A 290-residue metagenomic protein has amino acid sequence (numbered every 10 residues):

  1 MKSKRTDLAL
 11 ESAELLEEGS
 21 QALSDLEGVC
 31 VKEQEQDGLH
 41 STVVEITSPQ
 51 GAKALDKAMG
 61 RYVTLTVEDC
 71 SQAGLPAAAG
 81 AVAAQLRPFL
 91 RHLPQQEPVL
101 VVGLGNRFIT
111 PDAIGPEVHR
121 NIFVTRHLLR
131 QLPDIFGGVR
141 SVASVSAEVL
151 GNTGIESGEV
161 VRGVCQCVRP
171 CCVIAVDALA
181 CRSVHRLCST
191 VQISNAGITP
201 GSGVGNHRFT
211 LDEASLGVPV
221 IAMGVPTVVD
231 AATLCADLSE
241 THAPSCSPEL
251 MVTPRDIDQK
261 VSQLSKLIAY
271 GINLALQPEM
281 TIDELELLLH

Functional and structural regions predicted by a protein language model:
M1-M59: N-terminal amphipathic/basic leader segments beginning at the initiator methionine
G51-H92: An N-terminal, well-structured beta->alpha segment
G60, A73, A77, A81 (+5 more regions): Conserved active-site and cofactor/substrate-binding residues in soluble primary-metabolism enzymes
T64-E68, P98-I109, S144-E148: Short glycine-rich or small-residue beta-strand-to-loop segments that form or flank ligand, phosphate, metal/Fe-S
L104-D112, G151, A178-R182: Gly/Ser/Thr-rich loops at beta-strand to alpha-helix junctions that form or flank small-molecule/cofactor-binding
N106-R140, S144: Glycine-rich phosphate/diphosphate-binding loop of Rossmann-like nucleotide-binding domains
G137-C165, R169: A structural-propensity feature for long, helix-poor, extended segments
V145-S146, A175-H290: A structural signal for small-residue-enriched, beta-sheet-centric alpha/beta enzyme cores and oligomeric scaffold folds
